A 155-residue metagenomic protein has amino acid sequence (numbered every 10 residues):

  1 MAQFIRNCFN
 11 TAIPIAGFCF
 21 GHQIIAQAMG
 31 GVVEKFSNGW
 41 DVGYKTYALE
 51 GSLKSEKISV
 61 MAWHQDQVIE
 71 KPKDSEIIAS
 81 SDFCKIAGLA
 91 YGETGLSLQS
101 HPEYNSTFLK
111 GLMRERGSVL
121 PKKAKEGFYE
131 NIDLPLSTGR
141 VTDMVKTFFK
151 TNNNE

Functional and structural regions predicted by a protein language model:
M1-G51: Cysteine-nucleophile active-site neighborhood
L49-E155: Amide-donor transfer/coupling interface in amidating biosynthetic enzymes
